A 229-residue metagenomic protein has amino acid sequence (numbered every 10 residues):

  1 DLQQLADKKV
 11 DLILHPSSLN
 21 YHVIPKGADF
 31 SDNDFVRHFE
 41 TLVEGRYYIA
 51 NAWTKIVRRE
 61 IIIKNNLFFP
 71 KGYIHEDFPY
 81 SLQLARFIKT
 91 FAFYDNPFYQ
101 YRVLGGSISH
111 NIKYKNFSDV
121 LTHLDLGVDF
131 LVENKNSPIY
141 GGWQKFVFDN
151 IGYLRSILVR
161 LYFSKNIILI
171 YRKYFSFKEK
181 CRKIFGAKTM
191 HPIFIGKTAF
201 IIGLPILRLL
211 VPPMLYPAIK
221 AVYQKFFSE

Functional and structural regions predicted by a protein language model:
D1-A92, R102-K115: Donor-binding/catalytic cores of nucleotide-activated saccharide and glycerol-phosphate transferases/polymerases
F68-I74, G127-L131, N150-R160, K188-L209: A short, terminal or domain-edge coil/loop segment
F69, N134-G141: Inter-helical turn/loop segments and adjacent helix faces that build the functional surface of alpha-helical bundle
D95: A cytosolic small-molecule/anion-sensing beta-strand core signal
F98-G105, H110-S137, N150, S156 (+2 more regions): Catalytic core of nucleotide-sugar-dependent glycosyltransferases
Y140-D149: Alpha-helical scaffolds flanking conserved acidic
Y162-E229: Membrane-interface aromatic/basic loop that binds lipid-linked glycans or pyrophosphate carriers, typified by
